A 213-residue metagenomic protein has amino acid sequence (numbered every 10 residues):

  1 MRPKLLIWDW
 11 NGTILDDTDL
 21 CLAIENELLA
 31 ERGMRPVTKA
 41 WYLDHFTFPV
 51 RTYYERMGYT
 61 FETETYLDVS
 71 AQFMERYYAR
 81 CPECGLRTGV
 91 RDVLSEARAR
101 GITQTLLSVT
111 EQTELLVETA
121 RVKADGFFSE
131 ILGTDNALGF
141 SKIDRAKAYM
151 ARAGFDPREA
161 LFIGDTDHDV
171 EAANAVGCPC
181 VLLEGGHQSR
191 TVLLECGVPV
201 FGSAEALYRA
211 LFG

Functional and structural regions predicted by a protein language model:
R2-D92: N-terminal helical cap/lid subdomain that shapes the substrate entry/recognition surface in HAD-like hydrolases
L5, K142-V170: Conserved Lys-Pro-Asp/Glu-containing loop-to-beta segment of HAD-superfamily phosphomonoesterases, centered on
T13, S108-T110: Conserved phosphate-coupling serine/threonine residues in phosphotransfer and NTP-handling enzymes
R35, T60, D125-S129, D156 (+1 more regions): Conserved H-loop
W41-Y42, D125-F140: A short, structured active-site edge motif that brings together acidic residues
Y78-L106, L116, I143: Short, acidic loop-to-helix structural element flanking the phosphoryl-transfer center in phosphate-processing enzymes
S108, L161-G202: Acidic, Mg2+-coordinating phosphoryl-transfer loop and its flanking beta/alpha structural elements, shared across
V122-L132, V192-L211: Structural recognition of alpha->loop->beta junctions
